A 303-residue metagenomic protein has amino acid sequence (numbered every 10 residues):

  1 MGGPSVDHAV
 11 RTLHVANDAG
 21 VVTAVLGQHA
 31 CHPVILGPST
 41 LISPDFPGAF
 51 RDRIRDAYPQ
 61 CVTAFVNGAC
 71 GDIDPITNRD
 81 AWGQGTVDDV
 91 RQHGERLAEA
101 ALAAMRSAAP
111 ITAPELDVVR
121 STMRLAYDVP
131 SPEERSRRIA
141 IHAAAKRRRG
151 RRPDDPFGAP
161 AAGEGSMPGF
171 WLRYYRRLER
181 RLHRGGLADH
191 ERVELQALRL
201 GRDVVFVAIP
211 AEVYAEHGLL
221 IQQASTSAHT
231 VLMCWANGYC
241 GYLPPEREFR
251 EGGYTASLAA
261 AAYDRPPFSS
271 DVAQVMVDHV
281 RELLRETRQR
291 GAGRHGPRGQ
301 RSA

Functional and structural regions predicted by a protein language model:
M1-A303: Non-catalytic substrate/cofactor recognition surfaces at enzyme active-site rims
